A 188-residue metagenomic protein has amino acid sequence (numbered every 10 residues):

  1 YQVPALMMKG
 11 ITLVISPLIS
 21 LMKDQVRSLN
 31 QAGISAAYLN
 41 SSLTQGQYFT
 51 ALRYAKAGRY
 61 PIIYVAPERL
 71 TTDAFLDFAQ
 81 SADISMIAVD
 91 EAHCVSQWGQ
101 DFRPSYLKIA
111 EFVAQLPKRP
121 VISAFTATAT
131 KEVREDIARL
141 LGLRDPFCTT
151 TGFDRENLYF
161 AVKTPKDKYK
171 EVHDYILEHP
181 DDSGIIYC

Functional and structural regions predicted by a protein language model:
Y1-L13, S20-D24, S28, A114-Q115: Walker A/P-loop NTP-binding motif
Q2, L43-M86, C94-Q100: Conserved helix/coil segment N-terminal to the catalytic DExD/H
G10-L13, S35, G58-I63, D83-M86 (+2 more regions): Loop/turn-to-beta-strand initiation segments
T12-M22, E178-C188: Conserved strand-helix element at the start of the C-terminal RecA-like helicase core
K23-G46, T50-A57, D136-L141: Conserved helix-turn-beta segment of the N-terminal RecA-like "Helicase ATP-binding" lobe in SF1/SF2 helicases
G33-L43, D145-G152, I185-Y187: Conserved RecA-like helicase motor-core motifs
Y38-S42, V95-R103, Y159-K163: Flexible beta-alpha connector loops of hexameric P-loop NTPases
Q80-T151, Y169: Post-DEXD/H (motif II) to motif III coupling segment of the RecA-like Helicase ATP-binding lobe
